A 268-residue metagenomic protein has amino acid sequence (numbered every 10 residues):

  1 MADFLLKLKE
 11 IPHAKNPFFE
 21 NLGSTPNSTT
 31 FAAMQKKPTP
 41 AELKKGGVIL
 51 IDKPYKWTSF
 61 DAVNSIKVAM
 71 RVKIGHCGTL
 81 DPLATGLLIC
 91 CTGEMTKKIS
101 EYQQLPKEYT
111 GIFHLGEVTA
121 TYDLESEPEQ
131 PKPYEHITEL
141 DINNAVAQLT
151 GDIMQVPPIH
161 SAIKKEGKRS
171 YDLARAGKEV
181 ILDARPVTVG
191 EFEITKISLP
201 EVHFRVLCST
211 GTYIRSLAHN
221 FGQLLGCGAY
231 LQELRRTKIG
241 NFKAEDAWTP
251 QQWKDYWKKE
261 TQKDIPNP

Functional and structural regions predicted by a protein language model:
D3-P12, N16-L22, N27-P268: Catalytic/RNA-binding core of pseudouridine synthases
